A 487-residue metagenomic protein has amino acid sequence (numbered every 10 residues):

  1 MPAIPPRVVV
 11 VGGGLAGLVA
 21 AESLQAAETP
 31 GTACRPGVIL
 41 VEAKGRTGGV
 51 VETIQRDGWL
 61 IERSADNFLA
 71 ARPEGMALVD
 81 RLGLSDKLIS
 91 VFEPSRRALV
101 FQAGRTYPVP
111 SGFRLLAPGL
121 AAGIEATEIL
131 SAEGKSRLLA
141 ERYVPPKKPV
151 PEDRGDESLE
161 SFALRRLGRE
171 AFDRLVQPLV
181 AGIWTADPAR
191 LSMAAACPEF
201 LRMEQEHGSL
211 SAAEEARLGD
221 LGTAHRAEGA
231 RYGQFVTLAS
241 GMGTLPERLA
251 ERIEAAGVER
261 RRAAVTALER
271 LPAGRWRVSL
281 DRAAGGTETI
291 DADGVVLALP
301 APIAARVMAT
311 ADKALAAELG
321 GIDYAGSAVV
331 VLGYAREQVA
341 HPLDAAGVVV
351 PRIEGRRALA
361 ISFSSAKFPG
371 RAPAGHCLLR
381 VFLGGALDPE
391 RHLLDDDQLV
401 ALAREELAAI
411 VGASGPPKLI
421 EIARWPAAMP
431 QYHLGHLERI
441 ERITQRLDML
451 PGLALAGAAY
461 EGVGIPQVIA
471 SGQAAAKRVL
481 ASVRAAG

Functional and structural regions predicted by a protein language model:
P2-A16: Beta1/beta-strand and adjacent pyrophosphate-binding region of the FAD-binding site in flavoprotein oxidoreductases
P2-A3, A263-R380, G384-L393, D397 (+1 more regions): Mid-domain catalytic core of redox enzymes that form a hydrophobic substrate pocket/lid adjacent to a catalytic redox
A16, R46, P302: Conserved Rossmann-like nucleotide-cofactor binding loop
Q25-R56: Glycine-rich FAD pyrophosphate-binding loop
D57-V150: Dinucleotide-binding Rossmann-like beta1-alpha1 core, especially the glycine-rich loop that anchors the ADP
A71, R165-R166, A298-L299: Short, well-ordered coil/turn residues at beta-beta hairpins and beta-strand->alpha-helix junctions within
R97, A117, S136-L268: Active-site/ligand-binding neighborhood in enzyme catalytic cores
P110-G112, L343-A345, L359-G487: Conserved flavin/dinucleotide-binding core of flavoenzymes
